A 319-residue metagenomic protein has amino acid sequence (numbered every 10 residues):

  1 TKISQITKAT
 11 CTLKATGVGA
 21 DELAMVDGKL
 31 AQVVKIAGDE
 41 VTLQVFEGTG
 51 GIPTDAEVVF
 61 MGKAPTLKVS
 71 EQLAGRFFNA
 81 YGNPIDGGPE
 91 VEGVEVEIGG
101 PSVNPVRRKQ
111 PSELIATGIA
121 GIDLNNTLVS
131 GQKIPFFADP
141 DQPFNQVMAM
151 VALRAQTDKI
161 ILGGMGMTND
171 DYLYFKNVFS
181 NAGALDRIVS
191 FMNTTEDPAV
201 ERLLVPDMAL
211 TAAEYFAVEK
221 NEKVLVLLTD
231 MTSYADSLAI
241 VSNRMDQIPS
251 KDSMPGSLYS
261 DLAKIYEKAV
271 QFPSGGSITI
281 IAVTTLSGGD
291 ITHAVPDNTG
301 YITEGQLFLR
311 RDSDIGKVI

Functional and structural regions predicted by a protein language model:
T1-R76, Y81-I85: N-terminal accessory targeting/assembly segments
Q5, A15, V26-G28, K35 (+11 more regions): Flexible glycine-/small-residue-rich
A15-G17, V26-L30, G87-I98, A155-D158: Generic structural signal for short, solvent-exposed loop/turn connectors between secondary structure elements
E40, A74, G93-E95, I278: Broad gene-expression machinery/nucleic-acid interaction feature
A56-V58, Q72, I85-Q132, N145-M150 (+2 more regions): P-loop NTPase nucleotide-binding/switch module
F60-G62, A80, G93, Q110 (+3 more regions): Residue-level signal for pocket-adjacent positions within structured domains
P65-V69, N83-E90, P105-S112, V218-K220 (+2 more regions): Active-site phosphate-binding and catalytic loops of NTP-dependent enzymes
L124-I319: P-loop NTPase catalytic core
